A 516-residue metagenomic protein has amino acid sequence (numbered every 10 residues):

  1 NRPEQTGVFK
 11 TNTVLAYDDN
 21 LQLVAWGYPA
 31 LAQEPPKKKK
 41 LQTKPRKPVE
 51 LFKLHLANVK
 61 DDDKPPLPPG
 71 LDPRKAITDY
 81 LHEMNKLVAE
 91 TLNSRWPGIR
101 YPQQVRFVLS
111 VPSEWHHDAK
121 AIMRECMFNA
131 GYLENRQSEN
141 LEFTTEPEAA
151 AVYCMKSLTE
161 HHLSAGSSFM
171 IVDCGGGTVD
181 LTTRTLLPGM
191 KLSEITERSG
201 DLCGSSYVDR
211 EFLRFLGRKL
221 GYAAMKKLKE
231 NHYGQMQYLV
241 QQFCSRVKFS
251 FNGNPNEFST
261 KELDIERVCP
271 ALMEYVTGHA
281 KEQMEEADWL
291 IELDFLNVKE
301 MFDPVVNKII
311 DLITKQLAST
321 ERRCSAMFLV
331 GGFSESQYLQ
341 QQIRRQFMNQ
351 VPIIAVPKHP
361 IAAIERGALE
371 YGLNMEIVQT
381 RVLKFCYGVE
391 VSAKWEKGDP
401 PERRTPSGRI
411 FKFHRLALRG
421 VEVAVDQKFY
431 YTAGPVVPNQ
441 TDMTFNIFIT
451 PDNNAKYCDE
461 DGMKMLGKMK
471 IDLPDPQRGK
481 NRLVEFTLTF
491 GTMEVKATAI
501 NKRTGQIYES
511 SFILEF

Functional and structural regions predicted by a protein language model:
N1-N129, V208-N256, Y430, F448 (+1 more regions): Phosphate-binding loop and its immediate beta->loop->alpha context in nucleotide/phosphate-handling enzymes
N1-P3, P45, K156-E194, K480-T504: Gly/Thr-rich phosphate-binding beta-strand-loop-beta motif of the actin/hexokinase/Hsp70
N1-P3, T11, C269-I309, K315 (+1 more regions): Acidic low-complexity intrinsically disordered segments
L56, P112-E114, D201-F347, S392-P401 (+2 more regions): Gly/charged contiguous loops adjacent to phosphate- or pyrophosphate-bearing nucleotide/cofactor binding elements
D79-G98, A149-H161, A165, Q283 (+5 more regions): Phosphate/ATP-binding catalytic cores across multiple sugar-kinase/actin-like superfamilies, primarily ASKHA
S138-V172, G189-K191, A362-Q379: Conserved phosphate-binding catalytic cores of ATP/NTP-utilizing and phosphoryl-transfer enzymes
L192-D201, K226, N349-P357: Short beta-alpha connecting loops at secondary-structure transitions that line or flank enzyme active sites
A326, G332, S336-Q379: Catalytic phosphate/nucleotide-handling subdomain of diverse soluble enzymes
